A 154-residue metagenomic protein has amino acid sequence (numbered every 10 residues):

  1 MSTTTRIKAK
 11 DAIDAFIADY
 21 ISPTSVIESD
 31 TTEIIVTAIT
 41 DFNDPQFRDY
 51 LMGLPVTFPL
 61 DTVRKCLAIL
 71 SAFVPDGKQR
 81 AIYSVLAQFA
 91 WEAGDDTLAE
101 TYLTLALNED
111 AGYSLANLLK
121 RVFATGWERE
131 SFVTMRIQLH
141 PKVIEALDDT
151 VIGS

Functional and structural regions predicted by a protein language model:
M1-S154: Charged, compositionally biased boundary regions
